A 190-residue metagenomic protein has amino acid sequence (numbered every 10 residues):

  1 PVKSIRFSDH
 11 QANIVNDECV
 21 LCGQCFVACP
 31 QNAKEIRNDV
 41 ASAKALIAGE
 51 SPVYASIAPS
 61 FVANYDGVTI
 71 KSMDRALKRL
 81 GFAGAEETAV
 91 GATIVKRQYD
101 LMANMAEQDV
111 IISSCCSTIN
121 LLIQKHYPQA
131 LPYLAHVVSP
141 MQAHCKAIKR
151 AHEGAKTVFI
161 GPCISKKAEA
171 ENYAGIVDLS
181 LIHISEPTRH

Functional and structural regions predicted by a protein language model:
P1-V20, Q24-V40: Iron-sulfur cluster-binding cysteine motifs and their immediate structural context in ferredoxin-like electron-transfer
R37-S185, R189: Iron-sulfur-associated redox domains of electron-transfer enzymes in respiratory and anaerobic energy metabolism
